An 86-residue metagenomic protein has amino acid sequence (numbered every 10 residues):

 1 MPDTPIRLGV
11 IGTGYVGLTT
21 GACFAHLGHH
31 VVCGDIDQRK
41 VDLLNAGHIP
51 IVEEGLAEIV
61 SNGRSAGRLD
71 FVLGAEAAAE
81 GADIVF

Functional and structural regions predicted by a protein language model:
M1-F86: Structural/interface elements that position substrates and couple domains in central-metabolism enzymes
